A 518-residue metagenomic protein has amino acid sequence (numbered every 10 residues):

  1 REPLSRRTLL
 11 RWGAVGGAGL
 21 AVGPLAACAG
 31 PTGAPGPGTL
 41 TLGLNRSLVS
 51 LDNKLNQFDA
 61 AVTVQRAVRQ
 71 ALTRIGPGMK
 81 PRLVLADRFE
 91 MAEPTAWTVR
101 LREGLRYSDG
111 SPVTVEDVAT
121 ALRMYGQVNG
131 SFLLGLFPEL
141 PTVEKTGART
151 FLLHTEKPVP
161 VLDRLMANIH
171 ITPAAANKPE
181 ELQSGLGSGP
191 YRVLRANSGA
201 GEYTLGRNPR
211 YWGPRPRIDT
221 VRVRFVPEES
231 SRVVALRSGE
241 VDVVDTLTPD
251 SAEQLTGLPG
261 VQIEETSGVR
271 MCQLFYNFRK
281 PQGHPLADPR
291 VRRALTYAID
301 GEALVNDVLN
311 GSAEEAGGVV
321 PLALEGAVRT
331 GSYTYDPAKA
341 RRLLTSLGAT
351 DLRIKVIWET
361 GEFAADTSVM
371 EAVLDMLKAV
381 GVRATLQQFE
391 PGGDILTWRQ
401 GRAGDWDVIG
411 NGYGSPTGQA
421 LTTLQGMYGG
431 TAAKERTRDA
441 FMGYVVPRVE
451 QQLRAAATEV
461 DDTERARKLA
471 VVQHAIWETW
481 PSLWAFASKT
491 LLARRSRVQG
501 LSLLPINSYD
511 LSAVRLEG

Functional and structural regions predicted by a protein language model:
L42-G43, K378-A432, K468: Periplasmic binding protein-like
L44-E93, R123, L186-G187: N-terminal lobe/hinge region of extracytoplasmic solute-binding protein
K80, V159, R164-P216, T220: Gly/Pro-rich hinge or "lid" segments in bacterial periplasmic/extracellular proteins
E90, L134-A175: Surface-exposed binding/hinge segments that line and control ligand-binding clefts or catalytic entry sites
P179, P209-Q254: Ligand-site clamp/hinge motif
L286-D375, A379, G443-V445, V471: Append "and occasionally in soluble cytosolic enzymes with long acidic Gly/Pro-rich linkers
R293, R383-G393, T423-R495, G518: Extracytoplasmic/peripheral linker and loop segments enriched in polar/acidic and small residues with frequent Thr/Pro
L492-G518: Long beta-strand-rich cores associated with HINT superfamily self-processing modules
